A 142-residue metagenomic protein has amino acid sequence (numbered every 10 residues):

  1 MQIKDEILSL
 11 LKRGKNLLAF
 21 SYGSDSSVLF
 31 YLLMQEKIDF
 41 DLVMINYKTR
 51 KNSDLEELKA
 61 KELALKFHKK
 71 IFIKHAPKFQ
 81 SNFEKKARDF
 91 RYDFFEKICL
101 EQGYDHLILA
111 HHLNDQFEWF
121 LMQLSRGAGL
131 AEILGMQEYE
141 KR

Functional and structural regions predicted by a protein language model:
M1-R142: Core alpha/beta nucleotide-donor-binding catalytic domains of modification enzymes
